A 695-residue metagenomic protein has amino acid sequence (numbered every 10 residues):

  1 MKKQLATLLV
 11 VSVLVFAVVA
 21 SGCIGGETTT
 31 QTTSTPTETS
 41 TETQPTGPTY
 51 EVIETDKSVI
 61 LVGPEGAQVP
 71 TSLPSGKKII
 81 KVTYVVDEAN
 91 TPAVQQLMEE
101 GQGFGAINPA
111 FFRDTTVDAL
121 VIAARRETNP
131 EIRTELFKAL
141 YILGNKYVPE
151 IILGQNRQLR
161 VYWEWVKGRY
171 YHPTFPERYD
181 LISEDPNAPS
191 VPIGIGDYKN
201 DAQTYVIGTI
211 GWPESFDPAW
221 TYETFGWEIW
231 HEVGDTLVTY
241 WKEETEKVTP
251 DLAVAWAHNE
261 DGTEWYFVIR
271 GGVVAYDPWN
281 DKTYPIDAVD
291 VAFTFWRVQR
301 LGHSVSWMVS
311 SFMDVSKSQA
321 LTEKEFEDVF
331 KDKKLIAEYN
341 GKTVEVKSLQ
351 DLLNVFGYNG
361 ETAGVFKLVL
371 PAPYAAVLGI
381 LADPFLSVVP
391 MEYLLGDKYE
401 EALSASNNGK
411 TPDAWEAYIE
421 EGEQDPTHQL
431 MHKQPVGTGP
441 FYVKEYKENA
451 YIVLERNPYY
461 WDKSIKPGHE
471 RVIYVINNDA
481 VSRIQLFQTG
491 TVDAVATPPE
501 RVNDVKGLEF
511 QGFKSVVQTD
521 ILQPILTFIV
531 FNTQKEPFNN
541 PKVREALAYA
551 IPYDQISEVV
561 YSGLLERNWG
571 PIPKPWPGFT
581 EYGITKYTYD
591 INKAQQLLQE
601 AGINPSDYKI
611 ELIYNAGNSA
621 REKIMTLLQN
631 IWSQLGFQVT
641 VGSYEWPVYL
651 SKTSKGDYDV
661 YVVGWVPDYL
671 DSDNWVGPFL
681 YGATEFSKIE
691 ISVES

Functional and structural regions predicted by a protein language model:
T43-A89, P130, Q155-Q158, Y198-D201 (+9 more regions): Ligand/substrate-recognition segments at binding pockets and active sites
Q44, D56-K57, G66, S72-G76 (+8 more regions): Extracytoplasmic/peripheral linker and loop segments enriched in polar/acidic and small residues with frequent Thr/Pro
V62, A67-P70, A292, R297 (+3 more regions): Ligand-site clamp/hinge motif
L136, W165, P440-Y442, E566-E600 (+1 more regions): Structural transition elements
R160-Q203: Long beta-strand-rich cores associated with HINT superfamily self-processing modules
I207-E260, V436: N-terminal lobe/hinge region of extracytoplasmic solute-binding protein
T224, E228-H231, D235, T239-E243 (+7 more regions): Gly/Pro-rich hinge or "lid" segments in bacterial periplasmic/extracellular proteins
S304-A417: Surface-exposed binding/hinge segments that line and control ligand-binding clefts or catalytic entry sites
